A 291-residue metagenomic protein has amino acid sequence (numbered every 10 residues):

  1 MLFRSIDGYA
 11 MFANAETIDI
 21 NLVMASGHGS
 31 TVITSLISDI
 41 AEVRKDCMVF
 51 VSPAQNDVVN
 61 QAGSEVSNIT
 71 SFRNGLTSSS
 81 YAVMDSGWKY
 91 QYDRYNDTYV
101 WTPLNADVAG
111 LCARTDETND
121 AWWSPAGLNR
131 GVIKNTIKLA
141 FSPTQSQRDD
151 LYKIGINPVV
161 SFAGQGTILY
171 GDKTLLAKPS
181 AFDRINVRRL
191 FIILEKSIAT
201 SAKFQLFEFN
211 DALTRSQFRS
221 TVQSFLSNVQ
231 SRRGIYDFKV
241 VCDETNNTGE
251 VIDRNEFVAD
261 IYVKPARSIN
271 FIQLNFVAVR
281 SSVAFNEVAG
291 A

Functional and structural regions predicted by a protein language model:
F3-A291: Structured, hydrophobic secondary-structure cores that serve as assembly/anchoring elements
